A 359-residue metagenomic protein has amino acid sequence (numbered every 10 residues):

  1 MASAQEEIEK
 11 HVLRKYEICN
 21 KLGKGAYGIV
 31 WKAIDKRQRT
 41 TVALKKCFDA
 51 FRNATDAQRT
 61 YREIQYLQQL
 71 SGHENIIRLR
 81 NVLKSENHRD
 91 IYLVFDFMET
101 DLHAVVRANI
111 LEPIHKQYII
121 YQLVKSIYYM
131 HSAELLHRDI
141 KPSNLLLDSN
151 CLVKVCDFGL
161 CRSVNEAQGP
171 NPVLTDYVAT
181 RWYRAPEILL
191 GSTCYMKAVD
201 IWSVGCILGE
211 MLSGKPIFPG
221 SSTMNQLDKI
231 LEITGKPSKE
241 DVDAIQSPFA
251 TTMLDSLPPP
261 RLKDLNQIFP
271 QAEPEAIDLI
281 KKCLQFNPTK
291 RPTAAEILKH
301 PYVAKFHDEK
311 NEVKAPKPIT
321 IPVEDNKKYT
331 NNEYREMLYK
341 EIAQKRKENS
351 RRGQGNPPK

Functional and structural regions predicted by a protein language model:
I29-D49: Glycine-rich ATP phosphate-binding loop
G72-N81: Conserved HxN/HPN-centered segment at the entrance to the catalytic loop of eukaryotic protein kinase-like domains
H88-D101: Conserved short submotifs of the Hanks-type protein kinase catalytic core that shape the nucleotide-binding pocket
I119-I120: Activation segment signature within eukaryotic-like protein kinase domains
H131-D148: Catalytic-loop of the protein kinase fold
P237-K281: C-terminal lobe substrate-recognition/regulatory segment of protein kinase catalytic domains
D308-P358: C-terminal intrinsically disordered, low-complexity extensions immediately downstream of enzyme catalytic cores
